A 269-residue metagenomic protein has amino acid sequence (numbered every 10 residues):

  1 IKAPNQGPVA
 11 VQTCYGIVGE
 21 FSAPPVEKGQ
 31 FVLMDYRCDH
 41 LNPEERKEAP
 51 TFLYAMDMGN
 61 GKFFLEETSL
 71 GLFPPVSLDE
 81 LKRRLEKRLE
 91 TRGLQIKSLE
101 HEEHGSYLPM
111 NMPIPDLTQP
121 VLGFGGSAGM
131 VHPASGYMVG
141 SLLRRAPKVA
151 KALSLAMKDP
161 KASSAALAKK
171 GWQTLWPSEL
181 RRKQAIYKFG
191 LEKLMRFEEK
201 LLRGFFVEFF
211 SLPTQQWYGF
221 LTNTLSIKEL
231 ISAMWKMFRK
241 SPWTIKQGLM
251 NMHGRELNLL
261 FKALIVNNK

Functional and structural regions predicted by a protein language model:
I1-S98, L108-L117: Predominantly flavin-linked oxidoreductase catalytic cores and closely associated redox partners
P24, F73-E103, L122, R144-S178: Flavin-binding catalytic cores
H40-P50, H104-F124, P133, R181-I186 (+2 more regions): FAD-binding beta-loop-beta segment adjacent to the flavin cofactor pocket
E66-E67, F124-A128: Short loop/turn segments at strand-loop or loop-helix junctions that form parts of catalytic or ligand-binding pockets
F73, S77, A134-Y137, L194: Conserved aromatic-histidine-acidic binding/catalytic patches
L78, V139-L142, E199: Generic structural signal for well-ordered, non-membrane alpha-helical segments in soluble metabolic enzymes
S127-K148: A conserved FAD-binding loop/helix module that cradles the flavin
P147, K151-K269: Long, low-complexity C-terminal extensions of enzymes
